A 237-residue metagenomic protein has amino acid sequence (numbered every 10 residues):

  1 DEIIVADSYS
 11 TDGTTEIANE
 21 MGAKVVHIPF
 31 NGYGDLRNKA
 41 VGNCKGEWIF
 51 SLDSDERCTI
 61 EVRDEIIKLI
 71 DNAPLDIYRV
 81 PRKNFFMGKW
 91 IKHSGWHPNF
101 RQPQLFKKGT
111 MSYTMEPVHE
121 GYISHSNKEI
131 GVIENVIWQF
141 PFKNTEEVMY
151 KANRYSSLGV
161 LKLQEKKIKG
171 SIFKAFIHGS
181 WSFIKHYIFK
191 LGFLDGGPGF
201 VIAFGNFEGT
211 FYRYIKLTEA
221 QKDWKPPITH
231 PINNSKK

Functional and structural regions predicted by a protein language model:
D1-A6, G196: Hydrophobic targeting segments
D7-E16, K45, D53: A conserved acidic beta->alpha catalytic loop
S8-Y9, N31, R57: Conserved short acidic donor-positioning loop in nucleotide-sugar-dependent glycosyltransferases
D12-M21, E61-V62: Acidic helix N-cap motif at the loop->helix transition within catalytic regions of sugar-transfer enzymes
N19-K45: Active-site-proximal specificity loops/subdomain of glycosyltransferases
G34-V41, W48-L52, T59-W224, K237: Catalytic-site signature of metal-activated, phosphate-bearing donor transferases, centered on the GT-A/GT-A-like
P227-N233: Long amphipathic alpha-helical coiled-coil segments
